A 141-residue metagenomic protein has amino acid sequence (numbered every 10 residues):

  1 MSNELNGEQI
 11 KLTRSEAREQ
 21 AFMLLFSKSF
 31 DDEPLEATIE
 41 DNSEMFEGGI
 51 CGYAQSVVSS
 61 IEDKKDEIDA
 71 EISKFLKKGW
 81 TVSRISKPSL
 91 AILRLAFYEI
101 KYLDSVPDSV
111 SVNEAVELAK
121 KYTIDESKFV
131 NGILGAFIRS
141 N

Functional and structural regions predicted by a protein language model:
M1-N141: N-terminal interaction/assembly modules
